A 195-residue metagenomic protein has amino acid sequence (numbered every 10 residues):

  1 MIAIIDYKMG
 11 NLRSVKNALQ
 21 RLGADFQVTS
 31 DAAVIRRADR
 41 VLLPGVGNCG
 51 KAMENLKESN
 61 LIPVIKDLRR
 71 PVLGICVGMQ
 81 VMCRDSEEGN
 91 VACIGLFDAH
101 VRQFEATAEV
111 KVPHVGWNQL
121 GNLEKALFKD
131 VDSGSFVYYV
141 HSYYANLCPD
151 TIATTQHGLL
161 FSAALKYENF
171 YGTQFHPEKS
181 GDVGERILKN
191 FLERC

Functional and structural regions predicted by a protein language model:
I2-A24, F175-S180: N-terminal beta1-alpha1 ligand-phosphate binding loop
A38: An anion/phosphate-binding loop that grips the pyrophosphate of nucleotide cofactors and donors
L42-P44: Structural motif
G47-H114: Cysteine-nucleophile active-site neighborhood
R84-L159: Pocket-forming structural segment of enzyme catalytic cores
G134, K166-Y171: Beta-strand-turn-beta hairpins that frame and shape the catalytic cleft of phosphate-ester-processing enzymes
L159-K166: Short, surface-exposed beta-strand/loop micro-motifs that present aromatic residues
F175-C195: Acyltransferase
